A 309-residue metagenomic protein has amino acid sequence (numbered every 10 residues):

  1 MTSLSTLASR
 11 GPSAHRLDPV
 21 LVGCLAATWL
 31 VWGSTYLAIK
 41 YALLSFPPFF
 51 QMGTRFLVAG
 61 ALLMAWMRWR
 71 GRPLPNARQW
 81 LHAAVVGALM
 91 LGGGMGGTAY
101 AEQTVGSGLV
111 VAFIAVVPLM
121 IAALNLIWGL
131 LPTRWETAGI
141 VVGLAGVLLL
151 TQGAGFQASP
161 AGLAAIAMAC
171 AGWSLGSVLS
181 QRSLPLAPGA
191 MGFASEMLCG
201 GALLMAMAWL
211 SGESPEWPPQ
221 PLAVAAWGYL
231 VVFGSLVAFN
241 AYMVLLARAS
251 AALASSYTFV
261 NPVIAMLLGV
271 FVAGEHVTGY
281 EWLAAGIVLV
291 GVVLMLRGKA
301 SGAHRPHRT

Functional and structural regions predicted by a protein language model:
T2-A14, F56, A223-A225, F259-T309: C-terminal-most transmembrane helix of multi-pass membrane proteins
T2-F50, G96, Y100, G155-R182 (+3 more regions): Glycine-/small-residue-enriched transmembrane alpha-helix faces in small-molecule transporters and effluxers
T2-S5, V20-L21, L44-G93, V116-L124 (+6 more regions): Transmembrane alpha-helices of multi-pass small-molecule transport proteins
R16-V22, L44-F49, G53, P75-L81 (+4 more regions): Juxtamembrane helix-entry segments on the extracytoplasmic side of multipass membrane proteins
V31, T35-I39, M64-I114, V147-L149 (+1 more regions): Specific transmembrane alpha-helical segments of multi-pass solute transporters/efflux pumps, especially DMT/EamA
M52-T54, L109-V116, L179-A202, V231-F271: Helix-helix packing/entry segments at the starts of transmembrane helices
L62-L74, T98, V117-V141, V263-L283: C-terminal transmembrane-helix exit sites in multi-pass transporters
L63, V86, V116, P132-Q152 (+5 more regions): Hydrophobic transmembrane alpha-helices of multi-pass small-molecule transport proteins
